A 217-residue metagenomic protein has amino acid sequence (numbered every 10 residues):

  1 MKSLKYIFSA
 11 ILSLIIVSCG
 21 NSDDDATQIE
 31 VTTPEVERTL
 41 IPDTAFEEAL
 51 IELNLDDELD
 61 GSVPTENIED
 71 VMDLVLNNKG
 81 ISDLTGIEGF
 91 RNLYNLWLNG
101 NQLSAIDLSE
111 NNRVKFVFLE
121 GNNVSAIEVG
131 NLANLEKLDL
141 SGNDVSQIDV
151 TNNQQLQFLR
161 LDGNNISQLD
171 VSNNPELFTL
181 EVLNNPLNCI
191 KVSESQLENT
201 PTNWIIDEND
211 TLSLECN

Functional and structural regions predicted by a protein language model:
M1-V17: Sec-dependent bacterial lipoprotein signal peptides
K2, C19-R91, P186-N217: N-terminal capping/linker segments that flank leucine-rich repeat
I68, G89-L93, S109-V114, N131-L135 (+3 more regions): Leucine-rich repeat
M72-L76, L96-L98, K115-L119, L138-L140 (+2 more regions): Conserved hydrophobic beta-strand positions in leucine-rich repeat
L84-I87, I106-L108, I127-V129, I148 (+2 more regions): Canonical leucine-rich repeat
G121-S125, G130-F158: Eukaryotic tandem repeat interaction scaffolds
S141, T151-I190: Ankyrin-repeat and related helical/solenoid repeat scaffolds used for protein-protein interactions
